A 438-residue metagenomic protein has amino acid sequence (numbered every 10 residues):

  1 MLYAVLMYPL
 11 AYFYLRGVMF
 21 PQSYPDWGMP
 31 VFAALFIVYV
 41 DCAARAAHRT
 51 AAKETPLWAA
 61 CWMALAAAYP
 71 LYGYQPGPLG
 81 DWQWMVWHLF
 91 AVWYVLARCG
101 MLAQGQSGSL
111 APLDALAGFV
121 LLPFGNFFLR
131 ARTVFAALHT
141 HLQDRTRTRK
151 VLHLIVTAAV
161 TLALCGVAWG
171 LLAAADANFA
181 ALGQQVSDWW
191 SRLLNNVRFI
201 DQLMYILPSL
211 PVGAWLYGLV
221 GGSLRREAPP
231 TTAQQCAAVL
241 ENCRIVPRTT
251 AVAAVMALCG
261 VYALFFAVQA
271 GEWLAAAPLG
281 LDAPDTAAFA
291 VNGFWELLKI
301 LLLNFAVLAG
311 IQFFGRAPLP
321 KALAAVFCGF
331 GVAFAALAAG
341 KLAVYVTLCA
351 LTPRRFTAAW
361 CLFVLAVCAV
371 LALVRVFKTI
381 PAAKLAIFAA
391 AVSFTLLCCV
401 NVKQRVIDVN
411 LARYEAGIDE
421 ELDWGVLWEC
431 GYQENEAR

Functional and structural regions predicted by a protein language model:
R16-S23, W27-A181, M204-E227: Transmembrane-helix bundle segments that line or gate the permeation/cavity pathway in multi-pass membrane proteins
Q83, W87-H88, F199-A238, N242 (+7 more regions): Terminal, non-globular segments
R149-I155, A317-A322, F377-A391: Membrane-interfacial entry segments at the cytosolic side of transmembrane helices
G170-S187, L264-G280, A336-V344: Membrane-helix interface motif
W190-L207, D282-L302, L351-C361: Short aromatic-rich membrane-water interface segments that cap or initiate transmembrane helices in multi-pass membrane
C259, I380-K403: Internal/C-terminal transmembrane anchor helices
V326-V376: Membrane-embedded alpha-helical segments of integral membrane proteins
T395-E420: Hydrophobic alpha-helical transmembrane segments in integral membrane proteins
